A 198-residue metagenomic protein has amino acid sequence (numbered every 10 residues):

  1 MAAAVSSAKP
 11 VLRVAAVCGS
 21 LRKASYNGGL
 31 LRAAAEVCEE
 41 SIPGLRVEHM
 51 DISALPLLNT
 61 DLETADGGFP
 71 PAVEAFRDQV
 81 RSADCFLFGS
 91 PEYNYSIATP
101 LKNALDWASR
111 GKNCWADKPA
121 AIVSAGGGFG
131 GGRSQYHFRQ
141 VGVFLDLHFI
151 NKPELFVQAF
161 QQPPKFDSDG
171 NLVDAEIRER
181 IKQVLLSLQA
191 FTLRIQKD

Functional and structural regions predicted by a protein language model:
A2-P10, H148-D198: Glycine-rich phosphate/pyrophosphate-binding loop and the adjoining helix
V5-P43: N-terminal beta1-alpha1 ligand-phosphate binding loop
V14, N27, L31, V73 (+4 more regions): A general structural signal for well-ordered alpha-helical segments in protein cores
G19, I52, A125-G127: Cofactor-binding loop segments of dinucleotide-utilizing enzymes, especially the Rossmann-like FAD- and NAD(P)+-binding
E40-E48, H148: A generic structural motif
H49-F69, P163-K165: N-terminal beta-loop-helix "entrance" segment that forms/cooperates in small-molecule cofactor or anionic ligand
D66-D146: Helix-loop-strand module that forms the ligand-binding subsite of alpha/beta enzymes
